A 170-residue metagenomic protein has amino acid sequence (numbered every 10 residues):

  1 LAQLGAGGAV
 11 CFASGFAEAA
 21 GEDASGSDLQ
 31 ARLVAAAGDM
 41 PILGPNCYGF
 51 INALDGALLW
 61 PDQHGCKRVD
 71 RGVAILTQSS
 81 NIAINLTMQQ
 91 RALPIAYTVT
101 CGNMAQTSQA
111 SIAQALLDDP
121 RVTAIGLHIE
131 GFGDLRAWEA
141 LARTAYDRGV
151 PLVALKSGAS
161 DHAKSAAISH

Functional and structural regions predicted by a protein language model:
L1-H170: Catalytic-core regions of core metabolic enzymes, especially those transforming organic acids/acyl-group intermediates
